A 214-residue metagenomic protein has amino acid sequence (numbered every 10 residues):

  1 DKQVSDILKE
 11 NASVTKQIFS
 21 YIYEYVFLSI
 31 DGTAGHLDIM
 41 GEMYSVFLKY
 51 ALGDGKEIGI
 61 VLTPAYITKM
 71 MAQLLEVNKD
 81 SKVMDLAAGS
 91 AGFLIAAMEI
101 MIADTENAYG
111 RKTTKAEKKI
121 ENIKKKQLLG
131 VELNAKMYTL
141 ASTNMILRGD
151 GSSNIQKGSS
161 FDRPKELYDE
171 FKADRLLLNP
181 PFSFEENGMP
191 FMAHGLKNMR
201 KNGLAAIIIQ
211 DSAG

Functional and structural regions predicted by a protein language model:
D1-A51: Long recognition/docking surfaces used for binding and targeting
D1-D6, D104, R148, N202: Hydrophobic alpha-helical elements and their junctions with loops/disorder across both membrane and soluble proteins
A34-L52, K56-L62, K69-E76: S-adenosyl-L-methionine
E57-L178, S183-E185, M189-P190, K197 (+1 more regions): Conserved S-adenosyl-L-methionine
M199-A205: Short glycine-dipeptide loop
G203, A213-G214: Tryptophan-centered motif/residue detector
